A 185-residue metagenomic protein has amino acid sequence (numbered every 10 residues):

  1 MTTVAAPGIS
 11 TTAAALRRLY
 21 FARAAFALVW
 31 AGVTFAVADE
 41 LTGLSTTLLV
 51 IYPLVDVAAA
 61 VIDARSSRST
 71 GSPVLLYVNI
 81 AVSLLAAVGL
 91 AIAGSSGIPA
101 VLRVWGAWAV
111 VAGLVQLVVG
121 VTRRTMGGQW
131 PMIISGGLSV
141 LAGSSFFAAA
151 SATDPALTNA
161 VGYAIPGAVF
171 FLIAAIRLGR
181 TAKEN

Functional and structural regions predicted by a protein language model:
M1-T70, G179-N185: N-terminal topogenic module of multi-pass integral membrane proteins
R23-W30, N79-A87, S135-V140: Core segments of transmembrane alpha-helices that mediate helix-helix packing or line hydrophobic substrate/ligand
A31, A86-S96, S139-A156: Hydrophobic alpha-helical transmembrane segments in multi-pass integral membrane proteins
A31-T34, A60-D63, L90, Q116 (+2 more regions): Structural signal for membrane-spanning alpha-helices in multi-pass inner-membrane proteins, emphasizing helix cores
E40-L54, S95-V110, V161-P166: Structural signature of hydrophobic alpha-helical transmembrane segments
L85-I134: Membrane-proximal helix-loop-helix units in multi-pass membrane proteins
V104-V115, Q129-F146, A160-F170: Alpha-helical membrane segments in multi-pass integral membrane proteins
V118-G127, F146-A152, G167-E184: Membrane-water interface at the C-terminal end of transmembrane alpha helices
